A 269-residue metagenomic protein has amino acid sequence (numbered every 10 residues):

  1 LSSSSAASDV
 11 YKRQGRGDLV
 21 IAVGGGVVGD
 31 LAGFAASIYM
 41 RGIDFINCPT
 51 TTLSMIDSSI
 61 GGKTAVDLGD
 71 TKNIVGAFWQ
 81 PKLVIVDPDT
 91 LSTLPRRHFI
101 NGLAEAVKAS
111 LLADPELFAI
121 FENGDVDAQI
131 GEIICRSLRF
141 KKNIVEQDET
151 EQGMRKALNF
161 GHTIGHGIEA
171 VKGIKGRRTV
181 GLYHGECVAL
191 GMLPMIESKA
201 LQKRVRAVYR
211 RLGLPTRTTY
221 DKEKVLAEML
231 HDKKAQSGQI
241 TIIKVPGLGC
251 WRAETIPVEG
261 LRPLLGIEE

Functional and structural regions predicted by a protein language model:
L1-Y11: Single conserved hydrophobic/aromatic residue that forms the stacking wall/gate of nucleotide- or nucleobase-binding
A22-V23, C48: Structural motif
V23-G25, F160-G161: Glycine-rich beta-strand-to-loop/alpha-helix junction loops that act as flexible
V27-F34, M55, H166-G167: Short glycine/serine/threonine-rich phosphate/pyrophosphate-binding segments that cradle anionic phosphate groups
F34-G124, P246-G247: A glycine/threonine-rich phosphate-anchoring loop and its flanking beta-alpha core in nucleotide/phosphate-binding
A104-V107, L201-E269: C-terminal charged capping/lid subdomain of soluble metabolic enzymes
I120-K224: Active-site segments that bind and position negatively charged phosphate/pyrophosphate groups
